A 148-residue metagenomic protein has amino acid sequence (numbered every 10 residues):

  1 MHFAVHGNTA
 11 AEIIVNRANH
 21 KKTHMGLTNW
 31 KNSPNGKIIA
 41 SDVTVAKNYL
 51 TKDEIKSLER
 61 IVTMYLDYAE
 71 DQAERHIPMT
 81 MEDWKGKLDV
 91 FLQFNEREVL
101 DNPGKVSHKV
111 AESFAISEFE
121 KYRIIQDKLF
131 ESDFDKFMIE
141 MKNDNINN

Functional and structural regions predicted by a protein language model:
H2-N148: Positively charged, phosphate-engaging catalytic surfaces used for nucleic-acid and nucleotide handling
